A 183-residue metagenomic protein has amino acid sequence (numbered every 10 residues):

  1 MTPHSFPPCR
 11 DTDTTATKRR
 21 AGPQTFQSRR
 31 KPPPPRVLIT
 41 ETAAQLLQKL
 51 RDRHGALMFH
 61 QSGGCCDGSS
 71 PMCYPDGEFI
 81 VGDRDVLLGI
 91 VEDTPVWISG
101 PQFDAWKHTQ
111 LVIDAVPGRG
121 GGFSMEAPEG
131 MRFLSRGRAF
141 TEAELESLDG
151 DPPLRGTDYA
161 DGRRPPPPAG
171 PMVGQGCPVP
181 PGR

Functional and structural regions predicted by a protein language model:
T2-R183: Domain-level signature for proteins that mediate thiol-based redox and metal-cofactor handling
